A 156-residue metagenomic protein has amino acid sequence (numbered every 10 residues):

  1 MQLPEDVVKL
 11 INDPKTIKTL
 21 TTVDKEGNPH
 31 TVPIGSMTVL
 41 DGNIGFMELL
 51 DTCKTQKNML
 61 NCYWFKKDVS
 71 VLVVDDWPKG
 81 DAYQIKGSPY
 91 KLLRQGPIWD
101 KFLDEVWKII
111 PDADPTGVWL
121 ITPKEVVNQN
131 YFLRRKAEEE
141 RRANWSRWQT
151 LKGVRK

Functional and structural regions predicted by a protein language model:
M1-T16: Short, basic/aromatic recognition patches
V7-K9, G35, W107-P111: A generic local secondary-structure boundary/capping motif
K15-D51: Short beta-strand segments
K15-K18, G42-I44, K66-S70, P115-V118: Short, surface-exposed beta-edge/turn micro-motifs
T22, D51, V73-D75, T122-E125: Short, structured patches in soluble enzyme cores that scaffold and shape functional sites
K54-L103: Short, structured beta-strand-loop surface elements
Q84, S88-K156: C-terminal edge-of-domain segments
